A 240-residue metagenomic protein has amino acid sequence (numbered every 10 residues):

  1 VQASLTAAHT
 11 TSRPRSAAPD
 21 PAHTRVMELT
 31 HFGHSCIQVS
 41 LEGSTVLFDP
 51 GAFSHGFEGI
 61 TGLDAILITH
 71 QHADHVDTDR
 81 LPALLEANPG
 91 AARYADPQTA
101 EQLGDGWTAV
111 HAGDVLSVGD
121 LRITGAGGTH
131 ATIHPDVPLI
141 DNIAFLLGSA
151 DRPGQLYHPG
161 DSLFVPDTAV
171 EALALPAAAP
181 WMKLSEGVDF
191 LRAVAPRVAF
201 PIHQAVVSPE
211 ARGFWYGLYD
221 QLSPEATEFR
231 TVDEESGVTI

Functional and structural regions predicted by a protein language model:
V1-P14: Polybasic, low-complexity intrinsically disordered segments
T11-V26: Short, Lys/Arg-enriched N-terminal segments with co-localized hydrophobic residues within the first ~10-30 amino acids
H23-T61, W107-A169, W181-E186, V232-I240: Core dinuclear metal-dependent hydrolase active-site scaffold
T30, G104-L116, V188, V198-I240: Binuclear metal-ion centers of metallo-dependent hydrolases, dominated by the metallo-beta-lactamase
V46-L47, L67, Y94, H158 (+2 more regions): Structural motif
F53-A95, E171-A174: Active-site metal-binding motif and surrounding structural segment of the metallo-beta-lactamase
A87-A92, V194-V198, E225-T227: A short helix->loop->beta-strand "cap" motif at the edges of active sites that frequently abuts
I143-R212, Y216, Q221: Metallo-beta-lactamase
